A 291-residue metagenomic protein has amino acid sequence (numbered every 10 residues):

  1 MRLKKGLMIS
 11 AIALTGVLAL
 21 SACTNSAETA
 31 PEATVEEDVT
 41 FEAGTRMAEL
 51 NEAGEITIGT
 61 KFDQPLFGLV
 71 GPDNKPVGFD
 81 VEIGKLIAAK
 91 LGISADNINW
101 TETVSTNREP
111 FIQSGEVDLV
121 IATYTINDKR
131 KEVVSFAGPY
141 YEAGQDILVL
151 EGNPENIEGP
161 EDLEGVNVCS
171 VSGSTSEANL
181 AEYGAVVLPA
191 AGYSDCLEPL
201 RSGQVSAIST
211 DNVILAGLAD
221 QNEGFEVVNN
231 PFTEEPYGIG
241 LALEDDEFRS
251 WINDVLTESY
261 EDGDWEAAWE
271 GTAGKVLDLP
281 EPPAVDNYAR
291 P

Functional and structural regions predicted by a protein language model:
L20-E32: Bacterial lipoprotein signal-peptidase II cleavage site
A33-L119: Extracytoplasmic small-molecule ligand-binding "clamshell" domains of the periplasmic binding protein/Venus flytrap
F41, T175-L188, V227-P231, V255-P291: Ligand-binding clefts/hinges and TM-proximal coupling segments of bilobed small-molecule sensing domains
P65, P76-L91, T125, A143-L197 (+3 more regions): Bilobed "Venus flytrap"/periplasmic-binding protein-like clamshell domains and structurally analogous long
I98-D162: Acidic, polar ligand-binding/catalytic clefts
I98-P110, E155, S172-G173, L188-E198 (+2 more regions): Short helix-initiation/N-cap motifs at beta->coil->alpha
N107, T123-E132, E182, R201-S202 (+1 more regions): A ligand-binding cleft/hinge motif common to bilobed small-molecule-binding domains
E142-V149, A216-V255, L277-P291: Periplasmic-binding protein-like
